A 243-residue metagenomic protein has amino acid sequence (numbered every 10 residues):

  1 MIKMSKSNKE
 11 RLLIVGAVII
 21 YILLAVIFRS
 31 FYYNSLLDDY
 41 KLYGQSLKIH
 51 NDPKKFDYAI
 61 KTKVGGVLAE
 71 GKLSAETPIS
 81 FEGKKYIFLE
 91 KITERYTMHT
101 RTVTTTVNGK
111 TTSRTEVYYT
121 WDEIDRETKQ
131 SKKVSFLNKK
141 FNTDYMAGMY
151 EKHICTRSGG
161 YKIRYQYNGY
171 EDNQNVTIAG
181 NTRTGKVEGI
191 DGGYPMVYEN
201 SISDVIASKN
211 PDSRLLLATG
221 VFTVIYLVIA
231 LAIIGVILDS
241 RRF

Functional and structural regions predicted by a protein language model:
M1-K3: Juxtamembrane low-complexity tails/linkers enriched in Ser/Thr-Pro and polybasic
S5-I20: N-terminal Sec-pathway targeting helices
A17, V26, S30-I49, K85-F243: Charged, low-complexity helical/coil segments in non-catalytic cytosolic or luminal regions
Y43-K63: OB-fold nucleic-acid-binding modules
K63-A69, L89: Envelope-exposed proteins and targeting segments
V67-S74, A179-G180: OB-fold and OB-like beta-barrel modules that bind single-stranded nucleic acids
P78-F81: Soluble extramembrane regions of membrane proteins in the secretory/endomembrane system
